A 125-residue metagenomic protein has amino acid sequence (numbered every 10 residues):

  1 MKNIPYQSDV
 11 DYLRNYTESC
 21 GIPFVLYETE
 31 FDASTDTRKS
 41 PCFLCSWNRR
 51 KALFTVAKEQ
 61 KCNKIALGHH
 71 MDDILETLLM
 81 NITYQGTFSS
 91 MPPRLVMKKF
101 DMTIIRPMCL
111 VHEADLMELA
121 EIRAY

Functional and structural regions predicted by a protein language model:
M1-I4, I105-C109: Conserved strand-turn element in the central/C-terminal portion of the radical SAM core barrel that lines
M1-L79, Y84, A114, I122: ATP-dependent adenylation/nucleotidyltransferase module used to activate substrates
D11, S90-R94, V111: Intrinsically disordered, low-complexity boundary segments flanking structured domains
Y27-D32, F88-V96, M117: Mobile beta-alpha loop/short-helix "lid" or hinge segments that flank ligand
E76-F100: A mobile, often basic/glycine-rich helix-loop segment that functions as the active-site lid/recognition loop
M97-I104, V111-Y125: A short, charged helix-loop
